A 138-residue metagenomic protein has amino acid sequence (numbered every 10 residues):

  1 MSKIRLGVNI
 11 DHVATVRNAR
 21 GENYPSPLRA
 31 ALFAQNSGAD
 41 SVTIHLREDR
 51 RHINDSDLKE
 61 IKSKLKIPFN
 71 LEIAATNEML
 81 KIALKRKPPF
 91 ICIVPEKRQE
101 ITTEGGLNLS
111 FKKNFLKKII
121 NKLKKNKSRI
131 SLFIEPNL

Functional and structural regions predicted by a protein language model:
M1-L71, T76-K87: Conserved N-terminal beta1-alpha1 strand-loop-helix module at the mouth
E78-M79, K85-L138: Conserved anion-binding
